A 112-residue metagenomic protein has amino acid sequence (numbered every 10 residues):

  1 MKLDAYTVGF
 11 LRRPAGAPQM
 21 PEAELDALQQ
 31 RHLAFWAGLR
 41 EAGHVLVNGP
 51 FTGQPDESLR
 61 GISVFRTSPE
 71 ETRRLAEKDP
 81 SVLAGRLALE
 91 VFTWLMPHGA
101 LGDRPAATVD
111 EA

Functional and structural regions predicted by a protein language model:
M1-A112: Conserved, structured core segments of small domains
